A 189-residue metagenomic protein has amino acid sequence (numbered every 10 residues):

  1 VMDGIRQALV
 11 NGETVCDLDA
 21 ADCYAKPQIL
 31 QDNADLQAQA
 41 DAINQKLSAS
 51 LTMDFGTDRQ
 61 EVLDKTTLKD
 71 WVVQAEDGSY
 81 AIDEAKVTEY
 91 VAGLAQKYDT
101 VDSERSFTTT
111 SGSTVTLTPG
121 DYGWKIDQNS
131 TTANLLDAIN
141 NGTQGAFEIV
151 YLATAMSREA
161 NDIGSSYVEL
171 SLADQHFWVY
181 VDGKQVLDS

Functional and structural regions predicted by a protein language model:
V1-S189: Surface-exposed, secretory/extracytoplasmic low-complexity segments enriched in Ser/Thr/Asn/Gly/Pro
